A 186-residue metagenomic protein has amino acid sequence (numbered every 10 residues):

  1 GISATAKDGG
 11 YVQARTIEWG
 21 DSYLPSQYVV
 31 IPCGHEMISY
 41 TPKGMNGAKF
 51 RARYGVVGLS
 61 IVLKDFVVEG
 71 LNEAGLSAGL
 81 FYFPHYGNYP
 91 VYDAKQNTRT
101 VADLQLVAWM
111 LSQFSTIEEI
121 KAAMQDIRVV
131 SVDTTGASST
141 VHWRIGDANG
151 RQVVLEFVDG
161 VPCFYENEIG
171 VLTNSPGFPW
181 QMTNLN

Functional and structural regions predicted by a protein language model:
G1-K95, S131: A contiguous strand-loop segment
I17, Y82-P84, M124, N149 (+1 more regions): A mature extracytoplasmic/lumenal domain signature
M45-V56, Q113-A122, W180-N186: A short, charged
L63, A102-D103, A137: Short, glycine/acidic-rich beta->alpha junctions
G70, M110-Q113, V154: Residue-level preference for alpha-helix termini and adjacent loops
Q96-V130: Alpha/propeptide regions of enzymes that mature by internal proteolysis
K121, V132-T140: Surface-exposed patches in mature extracellular/periplasmic domains of secreted proteins
A137-N186: Extended amphipathic alpha-helical segments with heptad-repeat/coiled-coil character used for oligomerization, fusion
